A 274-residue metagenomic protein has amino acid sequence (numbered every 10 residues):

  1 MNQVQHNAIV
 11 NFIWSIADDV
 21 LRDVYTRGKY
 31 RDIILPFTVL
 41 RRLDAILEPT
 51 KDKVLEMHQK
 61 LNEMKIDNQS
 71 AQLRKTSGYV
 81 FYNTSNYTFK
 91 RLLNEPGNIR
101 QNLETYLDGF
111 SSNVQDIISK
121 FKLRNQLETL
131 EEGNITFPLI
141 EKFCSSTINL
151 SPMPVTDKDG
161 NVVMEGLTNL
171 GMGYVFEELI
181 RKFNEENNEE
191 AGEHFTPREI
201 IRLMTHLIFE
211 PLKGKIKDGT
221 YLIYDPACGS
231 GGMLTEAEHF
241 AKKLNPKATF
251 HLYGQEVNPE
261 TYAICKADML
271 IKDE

Functional and structural regions predicted by a protein language model:
M1-L212: Non-catalytic, mostly N-terminal accessory regions of nucleic-acid modification and defense proteins
H194-E274: Conserved S-adenosyl-L-methionine
